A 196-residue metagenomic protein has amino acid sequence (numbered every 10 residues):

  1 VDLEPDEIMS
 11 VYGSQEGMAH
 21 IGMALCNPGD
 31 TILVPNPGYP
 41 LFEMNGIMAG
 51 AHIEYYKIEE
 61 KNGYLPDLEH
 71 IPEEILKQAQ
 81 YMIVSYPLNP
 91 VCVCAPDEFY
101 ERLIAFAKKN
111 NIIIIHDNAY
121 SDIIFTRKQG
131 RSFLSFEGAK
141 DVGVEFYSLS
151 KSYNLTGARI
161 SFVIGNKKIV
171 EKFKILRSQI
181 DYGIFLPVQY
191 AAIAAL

Functional and structural regions predicted by a protein language model:
V1-T31: Phosphate-binding glycine-rich loop
M9, L33, E54, I115 (+2 more regions): Structural detector of well-ordered beta-strand residues that form the stable sheet scaffold of enzyme domains
H20, F42, L103: Aromatic/hydrophobic pocket-lining residues that form π-stacking "cages" and hydrophobic walls in ligand
A24-G46: Conserved PLP-anchoring active-site segment centered on the Schiff-base-forming lysine
D30, A51, F106-I113, A139-D141: A short helix->loop->beta-strand "cap" motif at the edges of active sites that frequently abuts
E54, I58-K128: Active-site phosphate-binding strand-loop segment of PLP-dependent enzymes
F136-L196: Conserved core segment of the aminotransferase class I/II
